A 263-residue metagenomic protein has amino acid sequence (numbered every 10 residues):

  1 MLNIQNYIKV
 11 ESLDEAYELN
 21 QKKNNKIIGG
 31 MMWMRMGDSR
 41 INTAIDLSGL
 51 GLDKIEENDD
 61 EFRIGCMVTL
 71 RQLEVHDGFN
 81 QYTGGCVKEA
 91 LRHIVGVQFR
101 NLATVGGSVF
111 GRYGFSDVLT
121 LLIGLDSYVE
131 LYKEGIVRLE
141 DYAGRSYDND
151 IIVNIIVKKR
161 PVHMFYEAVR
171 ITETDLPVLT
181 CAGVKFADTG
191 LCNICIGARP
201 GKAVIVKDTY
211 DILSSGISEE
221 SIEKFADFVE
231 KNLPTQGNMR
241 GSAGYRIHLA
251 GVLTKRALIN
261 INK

Functional and structural regions predicted by a protein language model:
M1-K263: C-terminal structural segment of proteins
